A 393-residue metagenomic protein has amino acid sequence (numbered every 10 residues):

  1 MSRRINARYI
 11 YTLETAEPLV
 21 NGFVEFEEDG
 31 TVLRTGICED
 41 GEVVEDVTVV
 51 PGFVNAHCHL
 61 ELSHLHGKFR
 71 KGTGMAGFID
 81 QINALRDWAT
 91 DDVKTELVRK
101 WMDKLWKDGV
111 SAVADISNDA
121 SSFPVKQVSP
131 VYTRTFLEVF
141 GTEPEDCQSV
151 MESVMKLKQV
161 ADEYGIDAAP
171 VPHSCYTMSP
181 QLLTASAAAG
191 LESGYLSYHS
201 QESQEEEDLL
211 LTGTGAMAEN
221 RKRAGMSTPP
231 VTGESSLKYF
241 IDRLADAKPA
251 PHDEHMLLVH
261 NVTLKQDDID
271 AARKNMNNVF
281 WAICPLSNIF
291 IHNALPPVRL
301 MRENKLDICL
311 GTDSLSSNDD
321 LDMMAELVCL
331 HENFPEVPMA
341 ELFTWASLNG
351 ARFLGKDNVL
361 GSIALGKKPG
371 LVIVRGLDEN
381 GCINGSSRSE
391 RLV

Functional and structural regions predicted by a protein language model:
M1-N21, E27, S347-V393: Active-site microenvironment of metallo-dependent hydrolases
S2-N6, G36-G77, R99, K107: Replace "His-x-His-based motif
E25, H66-P130, E152-E163: Alpha-helical scaffold segments that flank or form the walls of functional sites
G52-A56, V113-A114, T133-L137, A168-P172 (+4 more regions): Hydrophobic faces of well-ordered beta-strands that scaffold small-molecule active sites in alpha/beta enzyme cores
H64-E96, R134-L137, Q204-D253, L330: Active-site gating loops and adjacent loop-to-helix segments of metal-dependent hydrolytic enzymes
S129-T133, A189-Y195, A250-H255, A271-A282 (+1 more regions): Glycine-enriched alpha-helix->loop->beta-strand junction motifs that scaffold or abut catalytic
V171-A187, H260-T263, I289-H292: Active-site glycine- and acidic-residue-rich loops that bind and position anionic ligands or nucleotide-like cofactors
K248, A294-G376: His/Asp/Glu-enriched, well-ordered alpha-helical/loop segment that forms or immediately abuts the divalent-metal
